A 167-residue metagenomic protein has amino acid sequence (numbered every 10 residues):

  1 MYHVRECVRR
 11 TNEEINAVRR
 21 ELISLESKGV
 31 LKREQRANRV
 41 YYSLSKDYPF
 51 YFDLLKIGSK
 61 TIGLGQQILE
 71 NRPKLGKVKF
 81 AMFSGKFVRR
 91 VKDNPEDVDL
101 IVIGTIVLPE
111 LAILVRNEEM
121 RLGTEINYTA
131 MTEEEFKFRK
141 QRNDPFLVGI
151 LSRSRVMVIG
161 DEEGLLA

Functional and structural regions predicted by a protein language model:
M1-K77, V88-P95, T105-A167: Catalytic core of pol beta-like nucleotidyltransferases
V78-M82: Short acidic amphipathic segments
